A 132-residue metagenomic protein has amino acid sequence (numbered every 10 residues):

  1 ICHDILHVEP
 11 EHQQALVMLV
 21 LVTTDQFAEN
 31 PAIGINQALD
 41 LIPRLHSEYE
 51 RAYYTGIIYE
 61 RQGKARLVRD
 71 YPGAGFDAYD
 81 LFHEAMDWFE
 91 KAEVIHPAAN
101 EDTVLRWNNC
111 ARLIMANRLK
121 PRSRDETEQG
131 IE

Functional and structural regions predicted by a protein language model:
I1-F27: N-terminal interaction modules that seed assembly of large macromolecular complexes
V8, R44-L45, I95: Structural marker of alpha-solenoid helical repeat scaffolds
H12, E48, A98-N100: Residue-level recognition of tetratricopeptide repeat
A15, R51, D102-T103: TPR alpha-solenoid repeat register
M18-L19, Y54, R106: Canonical tetratricopeptide repeat
T23-S47, Y54-K91, A116-I131: Short coil/linker segments at helix-helix boundaries
W88-I95, A99-K120: Preference for long, well-ordered alpha-helical segments
